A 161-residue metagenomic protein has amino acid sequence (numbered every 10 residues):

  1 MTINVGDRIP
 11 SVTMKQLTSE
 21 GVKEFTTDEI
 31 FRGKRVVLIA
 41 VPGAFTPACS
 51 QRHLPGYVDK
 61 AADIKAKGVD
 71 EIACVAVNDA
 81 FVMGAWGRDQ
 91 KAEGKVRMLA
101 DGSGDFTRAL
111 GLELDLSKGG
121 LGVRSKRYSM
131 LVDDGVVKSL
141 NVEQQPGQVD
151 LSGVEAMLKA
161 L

Functional and structural regions predicted by a protein language model:
M1-L161: Chalcogenol-based redox active-site neighborhoods
